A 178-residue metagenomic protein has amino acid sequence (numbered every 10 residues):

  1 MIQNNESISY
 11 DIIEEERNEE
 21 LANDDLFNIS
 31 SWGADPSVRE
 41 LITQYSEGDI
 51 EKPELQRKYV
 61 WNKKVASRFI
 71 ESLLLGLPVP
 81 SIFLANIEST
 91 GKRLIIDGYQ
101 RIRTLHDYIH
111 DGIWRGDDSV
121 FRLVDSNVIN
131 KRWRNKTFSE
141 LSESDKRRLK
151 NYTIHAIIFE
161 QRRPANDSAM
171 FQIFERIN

Functional and structural regions predicted by a protein language model:
I2-E14, N18, A22-E40, P53-N178: Basic- and aromatic-enriched surface patches that contact anionic nucleotides/nucleic acids
S46-E54: A short, surface-exposed helix-loop junction/capping segment
